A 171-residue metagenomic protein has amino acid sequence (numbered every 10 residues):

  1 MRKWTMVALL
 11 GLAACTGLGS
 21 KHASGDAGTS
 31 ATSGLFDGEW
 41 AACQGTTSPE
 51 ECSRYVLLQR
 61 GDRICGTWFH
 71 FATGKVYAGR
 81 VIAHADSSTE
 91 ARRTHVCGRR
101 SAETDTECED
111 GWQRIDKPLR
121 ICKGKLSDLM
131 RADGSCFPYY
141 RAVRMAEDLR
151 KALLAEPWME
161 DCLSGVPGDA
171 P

Functional and structural regions predicted by a protein language model:
M1-A13: Sec-dependent bacterial lipoprotein signal peptides
M6-L9, G61, E156: Intrinsically disordered, low-complexity regions
T16-G19: Bacterial signal peptide processing site
H22-G28, A42-T47, E51-V56, H84-P171: Beta-sheet ligand-binding and adhesion/scaffold domains
G34-E39: A glycine-anchored, Pro-Gly-centered beta-turn/N-cap motif
Q59-V76: N-terminal, post-signal-peptide region of Sec/Tat-exported proteins
A78-R80: Phosphoinositide-binding peripheral membrane targeting modules
